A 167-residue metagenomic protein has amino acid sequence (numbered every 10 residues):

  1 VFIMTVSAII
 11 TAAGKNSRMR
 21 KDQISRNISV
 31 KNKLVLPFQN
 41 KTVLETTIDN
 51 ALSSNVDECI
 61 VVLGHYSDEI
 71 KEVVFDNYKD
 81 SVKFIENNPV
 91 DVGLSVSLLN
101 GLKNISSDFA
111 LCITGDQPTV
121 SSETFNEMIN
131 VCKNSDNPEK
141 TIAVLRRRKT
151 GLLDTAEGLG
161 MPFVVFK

Functional and structural regions predicted by a protein language model:
M4-I28: N-terminal nucleotide-binding beta1-loop-alpha1 segment
A8-I10, I60-V61, L111-C112, V144: Structural beta-sheet core signal
T11-A13, G64, G115, R147: Cofactor-binding loop segments of dinucleotide-utilizing enzymes, especially the Rossmann-like FAD- and NAD(P)+-binding
N16, E69, P118-T119: A short, conserved beta-strand element in the Rossmann-like catalytic core that flanks the donor/metal-binding loop
S25-T46: Short catalytic helix/loop segments, enriched in acidic residues and glycine and frequently bearing histidine
V43-F109, E123: Conserved N-terminal catalytic core of the sugar/cofactor nucleotidyltransferase
N55, T119-K167: Conserved core of the sugar-phosphate nucleotidyltransferase
D108-D116: Short beta-strand-to-loop acidic/aromatic patch adjacent to the donor-nucleotide binding site
